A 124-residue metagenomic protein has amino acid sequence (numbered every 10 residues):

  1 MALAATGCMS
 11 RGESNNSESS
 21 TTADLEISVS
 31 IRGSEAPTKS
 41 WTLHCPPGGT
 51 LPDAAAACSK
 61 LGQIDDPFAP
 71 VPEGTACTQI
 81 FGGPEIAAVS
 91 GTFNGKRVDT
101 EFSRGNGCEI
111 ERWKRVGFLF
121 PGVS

Functional and structural regions predicted by a protein language model:
M1-T6: Sec-dependent bacterial lipoprotein signal peptides
G7-G12: Bacterial signal peptide processing site
S17-G33: Post-signal peptide N-terminal segment of mature Sec-exported envelope proteins
T22-D24, T38, P84-I86: Extracytoplasmic
D24-S28, T42, A88-S90, D99: Beta-strand secondary-structure signal
S28-T50: N-terminal first-folded block
H44-V89: Mature extracytoplasmic domains of secretory-pathway proteins
A76-S124: Extracytosolic low-complexity repeat regions of secreted or lipid-anchored proteins
